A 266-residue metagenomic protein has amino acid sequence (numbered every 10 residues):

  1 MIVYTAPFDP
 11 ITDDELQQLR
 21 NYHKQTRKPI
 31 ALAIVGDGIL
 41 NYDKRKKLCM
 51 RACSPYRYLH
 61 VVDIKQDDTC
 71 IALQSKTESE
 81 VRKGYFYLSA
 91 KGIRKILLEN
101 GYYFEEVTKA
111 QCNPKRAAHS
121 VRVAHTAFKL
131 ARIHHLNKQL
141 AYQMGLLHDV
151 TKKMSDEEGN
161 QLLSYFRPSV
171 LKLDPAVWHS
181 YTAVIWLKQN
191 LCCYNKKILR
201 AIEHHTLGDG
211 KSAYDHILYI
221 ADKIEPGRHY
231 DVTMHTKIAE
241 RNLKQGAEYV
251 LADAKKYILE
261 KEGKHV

Functional and structural regions predicted by a protein language model:
M1-Q111, I185-C192: Nucleotidyltransferase catalytic core that binds NTPs
F8, K24, S120-A124, S180: Short alpha-helical patches at coil-to-helix transitions and adjacent helical residues in well-structured domains
E15, R116, A176: Short, conserved glycine- and acidic-residue-centered signature motifs in active-site or ligand-binding loops
Q17, R122-H125, T182-I185: Short amphipathic alpha-helical face segments that pack within enzyme cores and frequently flank/anchor catalytic
K109-A110, F128-K244: Divalent metal-dependent catalytic cores for phosphoryl transfer on phosphate-bearing substrates
C112-V121: All-alpha helical catalytic cores of prenyl diphosphate-utilizing isoprenoid enzymes
D231-V266: Metal-dependent nucleotide-binding catalytic modules
